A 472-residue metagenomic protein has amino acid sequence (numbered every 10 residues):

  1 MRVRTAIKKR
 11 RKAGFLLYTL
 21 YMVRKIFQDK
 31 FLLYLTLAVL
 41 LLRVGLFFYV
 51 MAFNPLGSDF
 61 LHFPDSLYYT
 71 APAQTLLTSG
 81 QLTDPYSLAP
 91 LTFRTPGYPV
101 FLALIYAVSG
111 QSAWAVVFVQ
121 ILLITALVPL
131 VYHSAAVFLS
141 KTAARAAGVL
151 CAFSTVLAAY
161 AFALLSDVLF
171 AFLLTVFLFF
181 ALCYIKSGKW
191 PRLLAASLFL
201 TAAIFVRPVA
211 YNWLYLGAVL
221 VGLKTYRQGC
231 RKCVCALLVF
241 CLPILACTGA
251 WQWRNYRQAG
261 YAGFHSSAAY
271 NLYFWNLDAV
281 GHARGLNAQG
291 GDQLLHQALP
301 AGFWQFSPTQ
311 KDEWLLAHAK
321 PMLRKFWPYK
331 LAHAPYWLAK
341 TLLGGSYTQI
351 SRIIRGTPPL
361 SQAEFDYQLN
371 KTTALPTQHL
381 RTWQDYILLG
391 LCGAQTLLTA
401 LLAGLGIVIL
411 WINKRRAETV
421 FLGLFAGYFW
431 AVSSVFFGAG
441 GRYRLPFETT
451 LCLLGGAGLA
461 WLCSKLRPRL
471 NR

Functional and structural regions predicted by a protein language model:
L33, F118-L139, F172, V176 (+2 more regions): Transmembrane-helix motifs of polytopic, lipid-linked glycan transferases
V39-L42, A147-T155, A159, F179 (+1 more regions): Short helix- or helix-capping micro-motifs that position conserved polar/aromatic residues at function-defining sites
N54-L67, A71, T78-P99, A107-V108 (+1 more regions): Membrane-proximal lumenal/periplasmic loop motifs of glycosylation machinery
W114, V131-F153, A171-F172, K186-A195 (+2 more regions): Transmembrane-helix signature of polytopic, membrane-embedded enzymes that assemble or transfer cell-envelope glycans
A115, H333-L422: Membrane-interface anchor segments at the N-terminal boundary of transmembrane helices in multi-pass membrane enzymes
V156, F162-F170, V209: Short acidic/glycine- and proline-prone juxtamembrane loop motifs at membrane-interface regions of multi-pass membrane
F177-L193, A203, L223-T225: Membrane-interface transmembrane helices that cradle and orient dolichyl/undecaprenyl
Y261-Q368: Membrane-proximal stem/loop segments at transmembrane-domain junctions that anchor or position
